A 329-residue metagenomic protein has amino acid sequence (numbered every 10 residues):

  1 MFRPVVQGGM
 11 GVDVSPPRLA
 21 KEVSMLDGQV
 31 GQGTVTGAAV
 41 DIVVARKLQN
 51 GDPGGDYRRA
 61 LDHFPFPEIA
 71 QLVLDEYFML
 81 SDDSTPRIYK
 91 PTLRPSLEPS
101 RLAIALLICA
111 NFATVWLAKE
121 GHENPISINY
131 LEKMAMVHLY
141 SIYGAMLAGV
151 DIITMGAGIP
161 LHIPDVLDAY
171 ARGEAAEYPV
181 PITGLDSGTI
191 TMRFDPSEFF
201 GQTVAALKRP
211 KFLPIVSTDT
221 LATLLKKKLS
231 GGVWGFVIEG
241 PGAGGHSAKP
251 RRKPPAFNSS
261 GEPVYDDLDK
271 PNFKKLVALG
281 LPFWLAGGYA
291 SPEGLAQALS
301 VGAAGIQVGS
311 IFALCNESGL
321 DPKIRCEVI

Functional and structural regions predicted by a protein language model:
M1-A278, E293: Active-site entrance/lid segments in N-terminal catalytic domains of soluble metabolic enzymes
P250-V308, F312-I329: Catalytic alpha/beta core domains of metabolic enzymes, predominantly
